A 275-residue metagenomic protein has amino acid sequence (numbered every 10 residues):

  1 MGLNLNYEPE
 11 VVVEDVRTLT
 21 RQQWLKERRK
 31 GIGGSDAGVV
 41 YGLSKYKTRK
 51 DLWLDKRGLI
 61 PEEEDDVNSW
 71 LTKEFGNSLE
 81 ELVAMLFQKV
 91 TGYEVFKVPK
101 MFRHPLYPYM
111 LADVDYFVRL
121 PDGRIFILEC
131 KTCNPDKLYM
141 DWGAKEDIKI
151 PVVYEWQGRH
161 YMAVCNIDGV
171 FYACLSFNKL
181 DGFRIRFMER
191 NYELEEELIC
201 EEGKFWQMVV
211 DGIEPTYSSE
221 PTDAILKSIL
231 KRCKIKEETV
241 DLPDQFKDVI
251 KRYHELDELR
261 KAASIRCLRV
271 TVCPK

Functional and structural regions predicted by a protein language model:
M1-K275: Accessory terminal regions of nucleic-acid processing enzymes
